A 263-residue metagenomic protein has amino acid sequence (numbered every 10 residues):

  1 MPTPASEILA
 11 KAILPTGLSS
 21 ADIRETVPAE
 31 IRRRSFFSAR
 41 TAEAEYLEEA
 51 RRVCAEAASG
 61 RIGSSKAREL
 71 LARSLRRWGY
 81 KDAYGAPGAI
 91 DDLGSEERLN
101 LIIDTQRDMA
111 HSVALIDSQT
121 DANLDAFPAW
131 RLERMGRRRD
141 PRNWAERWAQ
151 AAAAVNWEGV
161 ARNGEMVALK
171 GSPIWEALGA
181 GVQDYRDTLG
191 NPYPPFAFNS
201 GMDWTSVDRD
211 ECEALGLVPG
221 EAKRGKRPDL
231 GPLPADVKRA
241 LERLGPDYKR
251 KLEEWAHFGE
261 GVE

Functional and structural regions predicted by a protein language model:
M1-N199, T205-E263: Domain-core detector
